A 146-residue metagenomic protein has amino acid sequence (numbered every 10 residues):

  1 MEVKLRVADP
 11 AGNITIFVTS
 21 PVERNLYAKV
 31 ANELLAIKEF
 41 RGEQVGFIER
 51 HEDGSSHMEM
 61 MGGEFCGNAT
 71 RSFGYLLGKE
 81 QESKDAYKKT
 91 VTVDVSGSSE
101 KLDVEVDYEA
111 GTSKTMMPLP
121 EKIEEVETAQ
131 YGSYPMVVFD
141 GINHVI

Functional and structural regions predicted by a protein language model:
M1-I146: Active-site proximal loop and beta-alpha junction motif in alpha/beta enzyme cores
